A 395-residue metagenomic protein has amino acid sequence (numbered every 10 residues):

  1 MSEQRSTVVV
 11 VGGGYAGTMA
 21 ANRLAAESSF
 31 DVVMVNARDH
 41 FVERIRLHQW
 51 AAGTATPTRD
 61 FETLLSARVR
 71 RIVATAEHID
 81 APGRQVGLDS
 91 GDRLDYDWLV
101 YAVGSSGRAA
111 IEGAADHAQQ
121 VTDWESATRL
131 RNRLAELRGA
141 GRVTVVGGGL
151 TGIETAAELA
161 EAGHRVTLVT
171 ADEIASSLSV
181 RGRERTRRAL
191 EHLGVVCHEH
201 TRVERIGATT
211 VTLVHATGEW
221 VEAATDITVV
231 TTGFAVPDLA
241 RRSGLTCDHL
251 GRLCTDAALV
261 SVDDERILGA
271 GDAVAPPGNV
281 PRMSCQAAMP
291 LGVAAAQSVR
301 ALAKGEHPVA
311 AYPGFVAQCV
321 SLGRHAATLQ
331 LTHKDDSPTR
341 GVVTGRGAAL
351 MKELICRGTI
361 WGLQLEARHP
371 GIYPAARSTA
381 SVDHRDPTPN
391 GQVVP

Functional and structural regions predicted by a protein language model:
M1-S6, V69-R142, G218, V229: FAD-binding core/adjacent interface of flavoenzyme oxidoreductases
S2, R324-P395: C-terminal auxiliary extensions adjacent to catalytic cores
S2-R70, E154-V180, V394-P395: Beta1-alpha1 glycine-rich phosphate/pyrophosphate-binding loop at the start of Rossmann-like nucleotide-binding domains
G12, N36, G147, T170 (+2 more regions): Short beta-strand/turn micro-motifs composed of small residues that flank or help shape donor/cofactor-binding pockets
R71-I79, G83-V86, L94, A162-A257: A Rossmann-like FAD-binding core segment of flavoenzymes
A114-G139, E222-P290: FAD-site-proximal beta/loop scaffold in flavoenzymes
T144-L159, A288: Short strand-loop-helix active-site module centered on a catalytic nucleophile
H249, A273-G323: A conserved FAD-binding loop/helix module that cradles the flavin
